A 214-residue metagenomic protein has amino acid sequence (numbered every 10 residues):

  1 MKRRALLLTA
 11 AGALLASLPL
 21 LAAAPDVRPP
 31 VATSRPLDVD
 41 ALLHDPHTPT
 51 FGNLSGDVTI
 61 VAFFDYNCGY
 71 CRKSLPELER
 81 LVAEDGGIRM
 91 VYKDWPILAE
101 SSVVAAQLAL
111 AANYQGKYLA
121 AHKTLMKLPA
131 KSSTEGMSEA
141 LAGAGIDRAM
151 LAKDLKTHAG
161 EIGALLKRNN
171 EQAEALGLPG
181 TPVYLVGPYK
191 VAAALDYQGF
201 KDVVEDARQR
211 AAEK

Functional and structural regions predicted by a protein language model:
M1-D40, K214: N-terminal targeting signals for export/organelle localization
K2-A5, P25-R28, A142-K214: C-terminal cap of thioredoxin/glutaredoxin-like
A10, L125, L141, L155-K156: A general structural motif at alpha-helix termini
D40-V58, V82: A short beta-strand-turn-helix
L42-L43, Y70-K73, L165: Short secondary-structure boundary/capping elements
H44-P49, P76-E77, N170-E171: A generic local structural motif
N53, A62, A193: Conserved strand-loop elements at the edges of beta-sheets that form or border functional pockets
T59-N67, R72-A142, L176-P179, E205 (+2 more regions): Structural alpha/beta surface segment adjacent to cysteine/selenocysteine redox centers across thiol/disulfide enzymes
